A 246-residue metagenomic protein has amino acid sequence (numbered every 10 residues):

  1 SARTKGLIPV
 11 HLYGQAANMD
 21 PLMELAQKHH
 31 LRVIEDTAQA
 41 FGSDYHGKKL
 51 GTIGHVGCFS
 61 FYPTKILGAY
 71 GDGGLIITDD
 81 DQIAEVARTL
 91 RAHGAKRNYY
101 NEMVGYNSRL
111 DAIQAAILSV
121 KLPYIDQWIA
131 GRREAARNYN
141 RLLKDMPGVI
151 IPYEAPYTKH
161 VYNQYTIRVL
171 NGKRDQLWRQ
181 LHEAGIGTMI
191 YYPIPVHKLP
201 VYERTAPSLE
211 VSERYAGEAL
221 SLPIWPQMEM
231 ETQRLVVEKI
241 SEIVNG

Functional and structural regions predicted by a protein language model:
S1-A69, L75-I77, W225: Active-site phosphate-binding strand-loop segment of PLP-dependent enzymes
G6-V10, Q15, M19-P21, K28 (+2 more regions): PLP-dependent aminotransferase class I/II
I53-G54, D72, Y165, L181: Acidic, glycine-centered active-site loop in nucleotide-sugar glycosyltransferases
L67-G71, T158-V161: Short glycine-enriched loop/turn motifs at secondary-structure junctions
